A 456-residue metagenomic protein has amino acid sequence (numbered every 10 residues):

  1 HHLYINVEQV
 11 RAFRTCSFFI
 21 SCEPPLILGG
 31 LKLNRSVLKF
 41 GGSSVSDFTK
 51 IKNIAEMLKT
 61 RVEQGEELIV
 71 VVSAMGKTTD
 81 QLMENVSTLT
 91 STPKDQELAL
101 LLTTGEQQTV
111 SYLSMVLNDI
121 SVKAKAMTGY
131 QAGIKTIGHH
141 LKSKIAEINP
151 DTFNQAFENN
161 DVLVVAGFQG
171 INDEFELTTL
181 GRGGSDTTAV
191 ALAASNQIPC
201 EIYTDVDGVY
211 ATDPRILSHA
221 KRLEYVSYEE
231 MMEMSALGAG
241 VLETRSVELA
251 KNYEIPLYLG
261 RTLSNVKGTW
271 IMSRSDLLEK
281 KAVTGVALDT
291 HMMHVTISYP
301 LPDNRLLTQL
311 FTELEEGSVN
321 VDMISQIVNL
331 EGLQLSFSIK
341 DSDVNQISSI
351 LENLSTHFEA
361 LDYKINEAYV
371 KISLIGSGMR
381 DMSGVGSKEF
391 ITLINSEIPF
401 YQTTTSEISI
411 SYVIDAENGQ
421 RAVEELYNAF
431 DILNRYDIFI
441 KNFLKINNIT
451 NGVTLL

Functional and structural regions predicted by a protein language model:
H2-P25, T454: Positively charged N-terminal leader segments that act as targeting/secretion signals
C22-V247, I414-D415, N434, K441-N447 (+1 more regions): Nucleotide/pyrophosphate-binding catalytic subdomain
Q64, I120, N196, Y253 (+3 more regions): Conserved dinucleotide-binding and phosphotransfer motif residues
V72-T79, T262-R274: Terminal amphipathic helices with adjacent charged low-complexity linkers/tails
P199-T204, L257-L259, D322: Short hydrophobic alpha-helical runs that function as membrane-insertion/retention elements
A250: Acidic-aromatic/histidine active-site loop/patch
P256-V266, T290: Active-site C-terminal subdomain of aminotransferase-like
W270-L456: A conserved regulatory-domain signal marking ACT and ACT-like small-molecule sensing domains and adjacent regulatory
